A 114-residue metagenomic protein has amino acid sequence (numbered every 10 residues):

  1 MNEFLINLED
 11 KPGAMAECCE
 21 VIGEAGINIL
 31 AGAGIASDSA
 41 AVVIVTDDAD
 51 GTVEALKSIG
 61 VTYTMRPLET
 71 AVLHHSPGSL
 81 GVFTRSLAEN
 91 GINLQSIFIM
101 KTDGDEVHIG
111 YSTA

Functional and structural regions predicted by a protein language model:
M1-A114: A conserved regulatory-domain signal marking ACT and ACT-like small-molecule sensing domains and adjacent regulatory
